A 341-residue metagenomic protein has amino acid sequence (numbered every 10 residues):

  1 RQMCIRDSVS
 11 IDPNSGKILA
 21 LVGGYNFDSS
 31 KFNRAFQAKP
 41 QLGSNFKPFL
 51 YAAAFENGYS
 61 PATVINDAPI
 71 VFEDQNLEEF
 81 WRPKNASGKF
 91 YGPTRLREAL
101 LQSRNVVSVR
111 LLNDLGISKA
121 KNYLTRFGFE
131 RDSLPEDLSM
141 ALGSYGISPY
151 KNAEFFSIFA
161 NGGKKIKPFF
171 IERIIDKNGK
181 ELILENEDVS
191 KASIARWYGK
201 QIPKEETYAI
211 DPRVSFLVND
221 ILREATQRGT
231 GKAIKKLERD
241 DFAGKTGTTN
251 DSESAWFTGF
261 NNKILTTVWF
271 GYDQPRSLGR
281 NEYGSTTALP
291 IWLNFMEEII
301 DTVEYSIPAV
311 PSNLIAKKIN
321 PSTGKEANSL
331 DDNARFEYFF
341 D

Functional and structural regions predicted by a protein language model:
Q2, R6-P40, S44-N45, A52 (+5 more regions): Periplasmic/cell-envelope proteins involved in peptidoglycan metabolism and beta-lactam response
Q2, S8-D12, L21, F27-F32 (+3 more regions): A penicillin-recognizing enzyme superfamily signal
G16, K39-D67, A99, F155-F159 (+3 more regions): Active-site SXXK
F32-P40, R82-S87, R95-R97, V106-L112 (+3 more regions): Second-shell loop/turn segments in exported
Q37-P93, K167-E187: Short, glycine/proline-biased beta-turn/loop segments that scaffold the active-site neighborhood
S44, P48, T94, V106 (+4 more regions): Residues on a specific face of well-ordered alpha-helices
I65-I70, K84-N161: Active-site-adjacent helix/loop patches that line small-molecule binding or acyl-intermediate pockets
